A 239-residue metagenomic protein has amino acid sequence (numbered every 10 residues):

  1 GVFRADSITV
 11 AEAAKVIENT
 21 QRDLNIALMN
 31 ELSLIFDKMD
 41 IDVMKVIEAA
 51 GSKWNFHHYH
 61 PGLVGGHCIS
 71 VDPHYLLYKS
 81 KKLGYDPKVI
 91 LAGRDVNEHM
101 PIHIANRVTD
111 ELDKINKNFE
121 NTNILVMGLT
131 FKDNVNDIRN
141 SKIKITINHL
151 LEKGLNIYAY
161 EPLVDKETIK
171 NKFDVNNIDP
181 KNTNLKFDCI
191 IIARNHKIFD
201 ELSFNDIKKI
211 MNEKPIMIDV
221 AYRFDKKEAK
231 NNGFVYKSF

Functional and structural regions predicted by a protein language model:
G1-F239: Structural/interface elements that position substrates and couple domains in central-metabolism enzymes
